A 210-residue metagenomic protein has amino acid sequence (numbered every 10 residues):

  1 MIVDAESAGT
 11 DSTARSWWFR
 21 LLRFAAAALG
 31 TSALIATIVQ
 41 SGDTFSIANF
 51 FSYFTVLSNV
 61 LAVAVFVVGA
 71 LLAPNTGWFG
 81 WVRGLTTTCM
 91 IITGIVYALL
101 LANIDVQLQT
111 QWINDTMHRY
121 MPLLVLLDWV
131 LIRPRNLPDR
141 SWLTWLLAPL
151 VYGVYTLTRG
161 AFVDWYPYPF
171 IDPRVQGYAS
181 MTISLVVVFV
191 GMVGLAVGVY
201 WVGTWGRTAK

Functional and structural regions predicted by a protein language model:
T10-A27, G206: N-terminal membrane topogenic signal
F19-L34, T88-I91, V151: Alpha-helical transmembrane segments
T37-F45, A98-V106: Juxtamembrane "helix-exit" motif on the non-cytosolic side of transmembrane helices
S46-F54, F79-V82, V106-M117, R140-W142 (+2 more regions): Non-cytosolic membrane-interface motifs at loop->transmembrane helix junctions
T76-C89, P138-L146: Interfacial segments of alpha-helical transmembrane regions
P122-P138: Alpha-helical transmembrane segments in multipass membrane proteins, preferentially the mid-helix core
V163-G198: Membrane-interface transmembrane-helix boundary segments in multi-pass integral membrane proteins
